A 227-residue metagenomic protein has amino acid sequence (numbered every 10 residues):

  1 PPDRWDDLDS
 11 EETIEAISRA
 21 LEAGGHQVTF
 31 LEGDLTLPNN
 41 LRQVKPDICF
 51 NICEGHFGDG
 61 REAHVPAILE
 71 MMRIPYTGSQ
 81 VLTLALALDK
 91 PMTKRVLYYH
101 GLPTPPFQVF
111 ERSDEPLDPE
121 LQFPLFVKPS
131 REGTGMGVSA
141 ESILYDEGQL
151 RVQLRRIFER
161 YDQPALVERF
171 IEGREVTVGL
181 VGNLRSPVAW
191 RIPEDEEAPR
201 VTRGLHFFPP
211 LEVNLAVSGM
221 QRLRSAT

Functional and structural regions predicted by a protein language model:
P1, G133-M136, S218-R222: Short acidic/His/Gly/Ser-rich catalytic and metal-binding motifs that mark active-site loops of diverse hydrolases
P1-Y76, L82, L86-L88, M92 (+2 more regions): ATP-binding N-terminal substructure of ATP-dependent carboxylate-amine bond-forming enzymes
P2-W5, D9, S142-Q149, T202: Alpha-helix N-cap and loop-to-helix initiation/capping positions
A20, R131-T134, T227: Short, basic/glycine-rich phosphate-binding loops at helix/coil junctions that contact nucleotide phosphates
L37, G58, P116, G133 (+2 more regions): Flexible, glycine-rich phosphate/dinucleotide-binding loops and adjacent beta-alpha linkers at cofactor/substrate
R42-K45, L84-L166, E172-R174, L184-R185: Active-site nucleotide/adenylate-binding loops and adjacent lid/helix of ATP-dependent enzymes
C49, Y76, F107, V127 (+2 more regions): Generic preference for hydrophobic
D146-T227: Phosphate-binding site of ATP-dependent enzymes
